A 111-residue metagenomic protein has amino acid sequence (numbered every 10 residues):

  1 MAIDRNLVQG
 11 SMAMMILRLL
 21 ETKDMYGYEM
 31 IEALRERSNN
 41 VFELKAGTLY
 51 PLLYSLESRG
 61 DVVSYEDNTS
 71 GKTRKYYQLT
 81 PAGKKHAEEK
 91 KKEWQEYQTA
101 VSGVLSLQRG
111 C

Functional and structural regions predicted by a protein language model:
M1-R5: Short, Lys/Arg-enriched N-terminal segment that forms or immediately precedes the first helix of a structured domain
N6-T48: N-terminal helix-turn-helix DNA-binding core of bacterial DNA-binding proteins
M15-R18, E32, Y54, E88 (+1 more regions): A cross-family signal for key residues in well-ordered alpha-helices that form functional helical elements
L49-L56: Basic amphipathic alpha-helical segments that dock to polyanions
E57-T73, Q78: Beta-hairpin "wing" of winged helix-turn-helix
K72-K91: Basic, amphipathic "hinge/linker" alpha-helix immediately C-terminal to the N-terminal HTH DNA-binding motif
K85-C111: Amphipathic alpha-helical dimerization/coiled-coil segments that flank or bridge DNA-binding/regulatory modules
